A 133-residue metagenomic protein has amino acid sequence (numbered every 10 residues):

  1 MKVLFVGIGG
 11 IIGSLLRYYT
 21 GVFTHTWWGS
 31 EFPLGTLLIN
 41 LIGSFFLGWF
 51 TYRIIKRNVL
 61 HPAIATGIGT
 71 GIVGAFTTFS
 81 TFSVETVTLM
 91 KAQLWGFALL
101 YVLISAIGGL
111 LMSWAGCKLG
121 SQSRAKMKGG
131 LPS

Functional and structural regions predicted by a protein language model:
M1-S133: Membrane-interface helix-loop junctions in multi-pass transporters/channels
